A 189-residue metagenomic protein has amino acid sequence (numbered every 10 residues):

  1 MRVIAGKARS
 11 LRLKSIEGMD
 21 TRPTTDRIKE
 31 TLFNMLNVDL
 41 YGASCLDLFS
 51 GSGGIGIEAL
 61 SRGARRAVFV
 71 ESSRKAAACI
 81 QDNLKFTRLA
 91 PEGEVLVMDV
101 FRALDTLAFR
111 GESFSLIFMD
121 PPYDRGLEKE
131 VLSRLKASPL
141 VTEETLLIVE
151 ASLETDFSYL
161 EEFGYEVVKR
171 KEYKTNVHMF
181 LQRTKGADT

Functional and structural regions predicted by a protein language model:
M1-T189: Class I S-adenosyl-L-methionine-dependent methyltransferase catalytic core
